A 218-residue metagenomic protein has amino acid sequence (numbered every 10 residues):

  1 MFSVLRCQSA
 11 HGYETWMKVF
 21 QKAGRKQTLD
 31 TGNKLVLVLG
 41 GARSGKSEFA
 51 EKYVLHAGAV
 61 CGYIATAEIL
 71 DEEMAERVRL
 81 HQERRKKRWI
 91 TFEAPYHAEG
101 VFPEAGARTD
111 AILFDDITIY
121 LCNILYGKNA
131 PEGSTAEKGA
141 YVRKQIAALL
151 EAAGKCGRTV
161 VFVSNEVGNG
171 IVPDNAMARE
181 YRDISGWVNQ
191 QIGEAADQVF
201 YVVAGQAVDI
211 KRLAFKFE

Functional and structural regions predicted by a protein language model:
F2, V19-G24, T28-S44, V54 (+1 more regions): Charged, low-complexity C-terminal accessory regions
V36-L37, G41-P103: Conserved P-loop
C61, I112, Q198-F200: Short, well-ordered beta-strand core segments
Y96, L121-E218: Replace "adjacent to P-loop NTPase cores in ATP/GTP-dependent enzymes" with "adjacent to NTP-binding cores
A105-R108, C156: Glycine-rich phosphate-binding loop signature in dinucleotide/nucleotide-binding domains
A111-L125: A basic- and aromatic-enriched beta-loop-alpha substructure that forms the phosphate/nucleotide- and DNA/RNA-contacting
